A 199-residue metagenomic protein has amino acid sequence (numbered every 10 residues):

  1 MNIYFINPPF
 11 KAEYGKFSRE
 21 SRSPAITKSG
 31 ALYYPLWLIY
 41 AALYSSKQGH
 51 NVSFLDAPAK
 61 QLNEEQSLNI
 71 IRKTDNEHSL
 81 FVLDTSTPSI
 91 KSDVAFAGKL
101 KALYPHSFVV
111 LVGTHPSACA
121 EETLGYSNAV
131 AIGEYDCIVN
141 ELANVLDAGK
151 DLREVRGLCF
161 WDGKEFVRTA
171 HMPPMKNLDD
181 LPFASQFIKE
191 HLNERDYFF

Functional and structural regions predicted by a protein language model:
I3-G30: Short glycine-rich His-centered loop
K11-A12, P174-M175, Q186-E190: Active-site/binding-pocket entry motifs
E13-Y14, K91, N140, H191: Glycine/Thr-rich phosphate-binding loops of Rossmann-like dinucleotide-binding domains
Y14-S18, H171-M172, L181: Short aromatic-enriched loop/helix-cap "lid" or pocket-rim segments at secondary-structure transitions that line
G30-Y40: Conserved alpha-helical elements of sugar-nucleotide-dependent glycosyltransferases
W37, Y44-S45, S53-P174: Glycine-rich beta-alpha loop elements in corrinoid/cobalamin-binding modules across cobalamin-dependent enzymes
D179, F183-F199: Radical SAM [4Fe-4S] cluster-binding motif and immediate context
